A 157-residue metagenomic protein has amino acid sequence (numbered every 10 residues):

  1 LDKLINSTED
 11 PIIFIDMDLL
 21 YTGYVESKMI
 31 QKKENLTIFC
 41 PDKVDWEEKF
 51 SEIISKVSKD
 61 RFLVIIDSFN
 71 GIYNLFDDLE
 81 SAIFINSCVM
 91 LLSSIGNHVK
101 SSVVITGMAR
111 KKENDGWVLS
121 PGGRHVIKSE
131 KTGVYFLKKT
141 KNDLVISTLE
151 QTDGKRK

Functional and structural regions predicted by a protein language model:
L1-I53: Conserved P-loop
N6-S7, I30-K32, S55-K59, S94-V99 (+1 more regions): Conserved catalytic network of the ASCE P-loop NTPase/AAA+ motor domain
P11-I13, R61-L63, S102-V104: Residue-level preference for the first positions of well-ordered beta-strands
D18-T22, D42-W46, N70-I72, A109-E113 (+2 more regions): Conserved nucleotide-binding/hydrolysis micro-motifs of P-loop NTPases
Y24-E26, F50, L75-D77, N114-W117: Short, well-ordered secondary-structure micro-motifs
S27-Q31, D78-S81, V118-P121: Short, glycine/charged-enriched secondary-structure capping and boundary segments
P41-V99: Phosphate-binding/switch loop-helix module in NTP-utilizing enzymes
N97-K157: Phosphate-binding/switch region of NTP-binding enzymes
